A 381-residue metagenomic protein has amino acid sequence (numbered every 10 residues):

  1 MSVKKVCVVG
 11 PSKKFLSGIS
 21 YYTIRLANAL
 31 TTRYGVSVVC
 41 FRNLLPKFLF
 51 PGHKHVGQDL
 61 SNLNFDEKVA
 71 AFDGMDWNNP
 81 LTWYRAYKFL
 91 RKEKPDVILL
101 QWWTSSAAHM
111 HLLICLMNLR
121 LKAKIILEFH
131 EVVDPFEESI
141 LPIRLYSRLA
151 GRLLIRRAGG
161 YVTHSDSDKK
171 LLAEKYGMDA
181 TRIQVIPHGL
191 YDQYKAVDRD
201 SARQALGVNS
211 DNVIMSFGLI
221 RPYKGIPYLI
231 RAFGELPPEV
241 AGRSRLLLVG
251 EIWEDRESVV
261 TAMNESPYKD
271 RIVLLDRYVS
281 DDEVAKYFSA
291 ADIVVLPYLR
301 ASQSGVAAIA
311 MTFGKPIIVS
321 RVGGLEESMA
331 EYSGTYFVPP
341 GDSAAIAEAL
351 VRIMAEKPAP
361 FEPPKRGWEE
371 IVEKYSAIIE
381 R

Functional and structural regions predicted by a protein language model:
G10-L16, N28-K92, D168, W253-E254: N-terminal strand-loop element at the rim of the active site of nucleotide-sugar-dependent glycosyltransferases
L116-R120, I143-Y161: Membrane-proximal helix-turn-helix segments that form the acceptor-binding/catalytic region of lipid-linked
S167, G189: Carbohydrate-associated surface elements
V208-K224, I230-F233, L246-L247: Conserved donor-binding/catalytic core segment of Leloir-type glycosyltransferases
E257-D282: Nucleotide-activated donor-binding/catalytic signature segment of Leloir-type glycosyltransferases, i.e., the conserved
K286-S302, K315: Acidic donor-binding loop of glycosyltransferase active sites
E331-S343, R352-E356: Conserved acidic donor-binding segment of nucleotide-sugar-dependent glycosyltransferases
K357-R381: A charged, aromatic-enriched C-terminal amphipathic alpha-helix characteristic of glycosyltransferases across folds
